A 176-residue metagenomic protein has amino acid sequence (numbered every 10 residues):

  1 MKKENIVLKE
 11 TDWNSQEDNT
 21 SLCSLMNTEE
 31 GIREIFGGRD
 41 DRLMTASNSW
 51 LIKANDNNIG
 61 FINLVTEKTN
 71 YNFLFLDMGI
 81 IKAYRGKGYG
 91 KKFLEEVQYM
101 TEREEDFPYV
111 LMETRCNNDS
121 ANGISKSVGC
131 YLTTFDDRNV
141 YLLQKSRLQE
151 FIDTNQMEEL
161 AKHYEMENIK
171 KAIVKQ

Functional and structural regions predicted by a protein language model:
M1-Q16, R147-Q176: Conserved N-terminal entry element of GNAT/NAT acetyltransferase domains
W13-N72, L76-D77, I81-K82: Acetyl-CoA-dependent GNAT
L25, M100, I124-V128: Alpha-helical interaction/dimerization surfaces of two-component signaling modules
S47, D136-V140, M166, K170: Short hydrophobic/aromatic beta-strand or adjacent loop that forms the aromatic wall/cage of a ligand/substrate-binding
T66-M78, R85, E104-P108, D136-N139: A conserved beta-turn-beta hairpin within the catalytic core of GNAT-like acetyltransferases that forms part
Y84, G88-E96: Conserved acetyl-CoA pyrophosphate-binding loop and the N-cap/start of the following alpha-helix in GNAT-like
K91, C116-T134: Conserved active-site alpha-helix within GNAT-family acetyltransferase domains
T101-R115: Conserved GNAT acetyl-CoA-binding A-motif
